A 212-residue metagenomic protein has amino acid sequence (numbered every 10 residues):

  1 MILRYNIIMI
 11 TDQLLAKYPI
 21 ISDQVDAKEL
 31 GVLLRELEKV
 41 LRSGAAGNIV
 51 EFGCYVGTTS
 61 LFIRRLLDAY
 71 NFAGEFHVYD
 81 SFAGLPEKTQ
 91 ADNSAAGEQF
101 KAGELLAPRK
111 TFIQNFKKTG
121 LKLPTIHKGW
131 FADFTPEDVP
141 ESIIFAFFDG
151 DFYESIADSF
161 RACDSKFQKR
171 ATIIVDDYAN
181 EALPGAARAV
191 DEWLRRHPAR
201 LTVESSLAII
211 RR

Functional and structural regions predicted by a protein language model:
M1-I174, Y178-R212: A short alpha-helical cap/connector motif
